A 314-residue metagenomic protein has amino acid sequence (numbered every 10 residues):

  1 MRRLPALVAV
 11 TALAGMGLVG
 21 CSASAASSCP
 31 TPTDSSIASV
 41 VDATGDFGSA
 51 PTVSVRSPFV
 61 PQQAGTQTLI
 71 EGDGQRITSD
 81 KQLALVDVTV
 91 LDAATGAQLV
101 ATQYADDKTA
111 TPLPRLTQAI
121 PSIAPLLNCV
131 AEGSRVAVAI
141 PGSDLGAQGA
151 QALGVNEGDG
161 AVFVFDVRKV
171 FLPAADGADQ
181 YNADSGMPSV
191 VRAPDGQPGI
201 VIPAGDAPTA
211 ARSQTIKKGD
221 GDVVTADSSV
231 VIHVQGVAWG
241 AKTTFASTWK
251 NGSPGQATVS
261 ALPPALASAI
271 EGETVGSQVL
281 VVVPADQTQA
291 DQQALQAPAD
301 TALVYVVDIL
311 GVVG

Functional and structural regions predicted by a protein language model:
R2-G314: Cross-family detector of peptidyl-prolyl cis-trans isomerase
